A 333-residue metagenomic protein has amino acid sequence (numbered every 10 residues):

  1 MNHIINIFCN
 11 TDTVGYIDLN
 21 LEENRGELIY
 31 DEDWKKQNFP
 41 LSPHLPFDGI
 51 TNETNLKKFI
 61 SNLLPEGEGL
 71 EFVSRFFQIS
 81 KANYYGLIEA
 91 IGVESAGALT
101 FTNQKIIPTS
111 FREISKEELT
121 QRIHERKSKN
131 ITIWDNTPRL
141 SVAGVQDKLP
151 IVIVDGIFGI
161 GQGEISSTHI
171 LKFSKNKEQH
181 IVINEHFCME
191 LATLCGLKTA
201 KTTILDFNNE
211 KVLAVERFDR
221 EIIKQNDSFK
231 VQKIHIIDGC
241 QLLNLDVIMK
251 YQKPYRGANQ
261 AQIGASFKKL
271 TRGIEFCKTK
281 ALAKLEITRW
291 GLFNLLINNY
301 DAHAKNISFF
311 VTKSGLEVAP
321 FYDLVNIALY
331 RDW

Functional and structural regions predicted by a protein language model:
M1-D332: Phosphate/dinucleotide-binding and metal-coordinating scaffold of catalytic cores in nucleotide-dependent enzymes
